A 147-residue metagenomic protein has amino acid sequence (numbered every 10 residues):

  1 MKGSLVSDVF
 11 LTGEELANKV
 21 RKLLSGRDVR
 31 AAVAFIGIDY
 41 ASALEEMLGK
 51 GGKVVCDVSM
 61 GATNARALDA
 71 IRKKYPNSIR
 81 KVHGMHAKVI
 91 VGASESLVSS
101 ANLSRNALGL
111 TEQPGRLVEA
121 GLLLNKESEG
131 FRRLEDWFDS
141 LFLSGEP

Functional and structural regions predicted by a protein language model:
V6-Y75: Primarily the HKD phosphodiesterase
D8-V9, G13, V98-P147: Signature of lipid phosphatidyltransferase scaffolds
D57-A62, M85, E127-E129: Short beta-alpha junction loops
N77-V82: General small-molecule cofactor/ligand-binding pocket signal
H86-V91, A120-L122: Short beta-strand scaffold segments in enzyme catalytic cores
I90-G92, S96-S99: Short hydrophobic-aromatic micro-motifs
